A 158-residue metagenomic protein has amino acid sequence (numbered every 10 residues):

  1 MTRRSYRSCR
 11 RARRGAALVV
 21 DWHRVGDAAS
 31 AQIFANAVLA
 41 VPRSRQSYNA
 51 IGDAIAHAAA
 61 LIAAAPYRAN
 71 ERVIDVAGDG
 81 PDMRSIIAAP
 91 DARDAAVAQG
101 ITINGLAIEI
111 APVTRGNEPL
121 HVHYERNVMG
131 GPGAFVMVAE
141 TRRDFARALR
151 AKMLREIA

Functional and structural regions predicted by a protein language model:
M1-V20, A58, V73-A77, N104-L106: Von Willebrand factor
M1-Y6, D53, A69-E71, A98 (+1 more regions): Extracytoplasmic
Y6, V20-D21, A37-N49, G78-M83 (+2 more regions): Second-shell loop/turn segments in exported
R11, V41, H57-A65, A95 (+3 more regions): Structured segments of extracytoplasmic/periplasmic soluble domains in secreted or envelope-associated proteins
V25, A29-R72, G105-G116, D144 (+1 more regions): Von Willebrand factor
A58, N70-S85, V128: DG-centered beta-turn motif at the end of beta-strands
G80-R126: VWA/integrin I-like adhesion module and closely mimicked acidic/polar interface patches used
I108-A158: Von Willebrand factor A/integrin I-like adhesion domains
